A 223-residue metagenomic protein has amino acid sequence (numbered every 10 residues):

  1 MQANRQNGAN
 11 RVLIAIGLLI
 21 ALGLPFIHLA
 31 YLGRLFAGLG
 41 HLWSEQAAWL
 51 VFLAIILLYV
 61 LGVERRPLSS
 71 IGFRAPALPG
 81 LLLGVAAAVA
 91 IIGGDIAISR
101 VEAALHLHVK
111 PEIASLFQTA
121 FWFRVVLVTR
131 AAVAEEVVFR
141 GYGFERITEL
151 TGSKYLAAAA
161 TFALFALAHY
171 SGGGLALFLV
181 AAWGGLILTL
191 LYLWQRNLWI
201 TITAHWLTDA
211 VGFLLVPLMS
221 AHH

Functional and structural regions predicted by a protein language model:
M1-G8: Short, Lys/Arg-rich, polar N-terminal cytosolic tail immediately upstream of the first transmembrane signal-anchor
G8-V63: Alpha-helical transmembrane segments in multi-pass membrane proteins
R11-G17, H41-W49, P76-G84, A120-R124 (+3 more regions): Residue-level signature of transmembrane alpha-helical entry/exit and packing/kink sites in multi-pass membrane
I20-A30, V89-I96, F162-Y170, L207-L215: Aromatic-anchored segments of alpha-helical transmembrane domains
L29, E64-R65, G94-D95, E136 (+2 more regions): Alpha-helical transmembrane segments of polytopic integral membrane proteins, especially the permease/helical cores
L35-S44, P67-A131, E149, P217 (+1 more regions): Juxtamembrane helix-loop-helix connectors linking adjacent transmembrane helices in multi-pass membrane enzymes
L58-L68, L191-Q195: Structural signal for the C-terminal ends of transmembrane alpha-helices and the immediately following loop
L116-H223: Transmembrane helix-loop-helix hairpins at the membrane interface of multi-pass integral membrane proteins
